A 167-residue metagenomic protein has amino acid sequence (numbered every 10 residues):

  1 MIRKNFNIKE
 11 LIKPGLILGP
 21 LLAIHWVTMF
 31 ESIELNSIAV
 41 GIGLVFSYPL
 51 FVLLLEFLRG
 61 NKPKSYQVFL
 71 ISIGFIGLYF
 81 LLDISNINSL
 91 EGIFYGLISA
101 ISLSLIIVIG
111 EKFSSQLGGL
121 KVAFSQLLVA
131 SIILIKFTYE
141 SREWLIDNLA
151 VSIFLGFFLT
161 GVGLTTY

Functional and structural regions predicted by a protein language model:
M1, V52-L53, S85-S141: Transmembrane alpha-helical segments that form core, pore/gating elements of small-molecule transporters/exporters
I2-N5, M29-E31, S47-F69: C-terminal transmembrane-helix exit sites in multi-pass transporters
L16-L35, F80, L97-I109, F137-Y167: Hydrophobic alpha-helical transmembrane segments of multi-pass membrane transport proteins, especially secondary
I17, L44, Y66-F69, E91 (+2 more regions): Hydrophobic core positions of alpha-helical segments in small-molecule transporters and transporter systems
I17-P20, P63-D83, L134: Hydrophobic transmembrane alpha-helices of multi-pass small-molecule transport proteins
I33-L35, G60, S114: Helix-capping/transition residues at the boundaries of transmembrane alpha-helices and the short helical linkers
S37-I38, K64, G118-G119: A helix-boundary/kink motif common to multi-pass secondary transporters, especially Major Facilitator Superfamily
F46-L50, I71-G74, L78, A100 (+1 more regions): Residue-level recognition of pore/gate-forming positions within transmembrane alpha-helices of multi-pass
